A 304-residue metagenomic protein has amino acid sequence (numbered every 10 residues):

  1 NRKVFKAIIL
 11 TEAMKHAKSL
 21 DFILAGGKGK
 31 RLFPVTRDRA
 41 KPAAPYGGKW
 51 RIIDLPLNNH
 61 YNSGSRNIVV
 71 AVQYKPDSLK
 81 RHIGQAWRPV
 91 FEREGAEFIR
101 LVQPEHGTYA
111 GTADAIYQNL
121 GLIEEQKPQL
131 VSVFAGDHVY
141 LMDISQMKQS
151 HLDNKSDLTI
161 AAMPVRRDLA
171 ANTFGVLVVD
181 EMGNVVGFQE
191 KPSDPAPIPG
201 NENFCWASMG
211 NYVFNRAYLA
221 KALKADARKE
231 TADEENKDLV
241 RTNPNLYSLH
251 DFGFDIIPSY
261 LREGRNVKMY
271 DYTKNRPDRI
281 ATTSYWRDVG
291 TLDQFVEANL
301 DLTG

Functional and structural regions predicted by a protein language model:
V4-T303: Unchanged
